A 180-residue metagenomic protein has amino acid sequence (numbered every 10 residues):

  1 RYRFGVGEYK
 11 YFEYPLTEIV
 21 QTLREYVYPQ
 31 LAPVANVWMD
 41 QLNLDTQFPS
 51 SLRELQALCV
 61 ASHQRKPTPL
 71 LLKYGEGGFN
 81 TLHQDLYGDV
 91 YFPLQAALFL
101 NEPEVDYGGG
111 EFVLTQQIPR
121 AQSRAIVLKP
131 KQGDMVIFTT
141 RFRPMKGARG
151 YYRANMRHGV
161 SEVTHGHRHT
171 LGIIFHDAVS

Functional and structural regions predicted by a protein language model:
R1-S180: Fe(II)/2-oxoglutarate oxygenase catalytic core
